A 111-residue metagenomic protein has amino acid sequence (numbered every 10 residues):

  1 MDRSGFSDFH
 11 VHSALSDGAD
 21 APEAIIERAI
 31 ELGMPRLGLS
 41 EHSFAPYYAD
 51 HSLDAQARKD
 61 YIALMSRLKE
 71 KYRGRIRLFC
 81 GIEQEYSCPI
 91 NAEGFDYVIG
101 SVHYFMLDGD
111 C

Functional and structural regions predicted by a protein language model:
M1-Q84: An N-terminally biased module of ancient metal coordination in phosphate/nucleic-acid-related enzymes
G38-S40, D96-M106: Non-cysteine beta-strand/loop elements that form the S-adenosyl-L-methionine
G74, E93-F95: Short glycine/proline-enriched coil/turn segments at helix->beta-strand junctions
Y86-E93: Catalytic cores of alpha/beta
L107-C111: Acidic/polar active-site rim loop that often engages polyanionic ligands
